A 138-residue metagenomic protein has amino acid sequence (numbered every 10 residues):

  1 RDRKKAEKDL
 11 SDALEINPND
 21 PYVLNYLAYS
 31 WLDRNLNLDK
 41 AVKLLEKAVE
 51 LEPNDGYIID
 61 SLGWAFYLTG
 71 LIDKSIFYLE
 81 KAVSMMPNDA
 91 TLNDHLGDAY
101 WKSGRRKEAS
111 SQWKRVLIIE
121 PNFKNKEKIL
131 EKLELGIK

Functional and structural regions predicted by a protein language model:
V23, I58, L92, K126-I129: TPR alpha-solenoid repeat register
Y26, S61, H95, I129-K132: Canonical tetratricopeptide repeat
L32-D33, Y67, W101: Position-specific recognition of the canonical hydrophobic site in helix A of tetratricopeptide repeat
